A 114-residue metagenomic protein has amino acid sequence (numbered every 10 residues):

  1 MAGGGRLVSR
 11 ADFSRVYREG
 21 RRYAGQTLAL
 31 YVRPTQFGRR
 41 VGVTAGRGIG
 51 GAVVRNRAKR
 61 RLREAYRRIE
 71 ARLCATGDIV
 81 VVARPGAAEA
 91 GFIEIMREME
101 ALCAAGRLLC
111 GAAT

Functional and structural regions predicted by a protein language model:
M1-T114: Positively charged, solvent-exposed patches that mediate nucleic-acid binding
